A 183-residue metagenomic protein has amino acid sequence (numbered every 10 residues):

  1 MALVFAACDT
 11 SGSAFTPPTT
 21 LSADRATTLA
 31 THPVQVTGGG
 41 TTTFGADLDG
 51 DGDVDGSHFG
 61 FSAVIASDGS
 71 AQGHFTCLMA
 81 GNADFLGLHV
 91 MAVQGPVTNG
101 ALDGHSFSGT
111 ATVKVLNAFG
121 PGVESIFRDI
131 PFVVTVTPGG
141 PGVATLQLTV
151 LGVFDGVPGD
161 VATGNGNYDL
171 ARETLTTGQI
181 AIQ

Functional and structural regions predicted by a protein language model:
F5-A30: Bacterial Sec-dependent N-terminal signal peptides
G12, P17-L21, G38, A111-G122 (+1 more regions): Mobile, glycine-rich extracellular loop/lid and propeptide segments that shape or gate substrate/ligand access
L29-G52, F107-A111: Tryptophan-anchored aromatic micro-motifs
D47-D55, F119-E124, F154-D169: Surface-exposed intrinsically disordered loops and tails
D53-F132: Predominantly extracellular/secreted and cell-surface proteins with exposed, flexible low-complexity segments
H89-Q94, L151-Q183: Edge beta-strand at a domain terminus
G104-S106, A144-F154: Cystatin/cathelin-like cysteine-protease inhibitor module
V134-V136, G142-A144: Composition-driven low-complexity repeats that form or flank extended alpha-helical/coiled-coil segments
